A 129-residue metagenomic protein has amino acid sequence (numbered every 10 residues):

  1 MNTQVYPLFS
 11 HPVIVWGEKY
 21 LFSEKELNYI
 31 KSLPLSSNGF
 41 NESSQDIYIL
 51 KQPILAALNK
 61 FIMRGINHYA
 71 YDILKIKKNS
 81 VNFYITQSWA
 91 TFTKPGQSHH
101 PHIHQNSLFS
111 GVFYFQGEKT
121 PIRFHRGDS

Functional and structural regions predicted by a protein language model:
M1-K77, V81: Non-heme Fe(II)/2-oxoglutarate
H11, I85, N106-L108: A general secondary-structure signal for short beta-strands and their flanking turns/coil in non-transmembrane regions
V13, Q87, P121: A residue-level signal for beta-strand positions that form part of recognition/binding surfaces within mature
F83-T91: A short glycine-rich, His/Asp/Glu-containing loop-to-beta-strand
A90-S129: Catalytic core of non-heme Fe(II) oxygenases with the double-stranded beta-helix
